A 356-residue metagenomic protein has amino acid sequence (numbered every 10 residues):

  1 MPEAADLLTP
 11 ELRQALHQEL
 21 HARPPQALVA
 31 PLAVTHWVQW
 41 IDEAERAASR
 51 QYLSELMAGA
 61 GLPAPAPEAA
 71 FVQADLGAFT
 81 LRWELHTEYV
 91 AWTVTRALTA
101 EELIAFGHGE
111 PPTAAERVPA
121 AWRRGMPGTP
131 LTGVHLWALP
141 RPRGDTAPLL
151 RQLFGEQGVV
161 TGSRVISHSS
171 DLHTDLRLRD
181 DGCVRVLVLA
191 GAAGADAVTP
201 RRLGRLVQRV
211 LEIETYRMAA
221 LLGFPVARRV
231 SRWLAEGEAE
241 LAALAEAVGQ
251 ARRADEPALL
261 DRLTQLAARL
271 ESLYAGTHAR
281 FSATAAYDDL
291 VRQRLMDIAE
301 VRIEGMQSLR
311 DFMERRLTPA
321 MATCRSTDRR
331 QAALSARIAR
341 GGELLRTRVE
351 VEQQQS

Functional and structural regions predicted by a protein language model:
M1-W137: N-terminal pre-transmembrane cytosolic regions of membrane proteins
L8-L16, A64-F71, G107-P112, L149-Q152 (+6 more regions): Short linear motifs at secondary-structure transitions and domain/linker junctions
H17, R50-A58, E116-R123, G204-L211 (+12 more regions): Generic detector of well-ordered alpha-helical segments enriched in charged/polar residues, highlighting helical
A33-T35, E88-V90, G182-V184, A322 (+1 more regions): Structural beta-strand/beta-sheet cores of well-ordered domains, especially the beta-sheet scaffolds that support
R46-A47, P112, F224-A227, S231-L234 (+4 more regions): Generic detection of long, well-ordered alpha-helical segments
T95-T264, A268: Extended alpha-helical interaction modules
A267-S356: Membrane-associated alpha-helical segments
